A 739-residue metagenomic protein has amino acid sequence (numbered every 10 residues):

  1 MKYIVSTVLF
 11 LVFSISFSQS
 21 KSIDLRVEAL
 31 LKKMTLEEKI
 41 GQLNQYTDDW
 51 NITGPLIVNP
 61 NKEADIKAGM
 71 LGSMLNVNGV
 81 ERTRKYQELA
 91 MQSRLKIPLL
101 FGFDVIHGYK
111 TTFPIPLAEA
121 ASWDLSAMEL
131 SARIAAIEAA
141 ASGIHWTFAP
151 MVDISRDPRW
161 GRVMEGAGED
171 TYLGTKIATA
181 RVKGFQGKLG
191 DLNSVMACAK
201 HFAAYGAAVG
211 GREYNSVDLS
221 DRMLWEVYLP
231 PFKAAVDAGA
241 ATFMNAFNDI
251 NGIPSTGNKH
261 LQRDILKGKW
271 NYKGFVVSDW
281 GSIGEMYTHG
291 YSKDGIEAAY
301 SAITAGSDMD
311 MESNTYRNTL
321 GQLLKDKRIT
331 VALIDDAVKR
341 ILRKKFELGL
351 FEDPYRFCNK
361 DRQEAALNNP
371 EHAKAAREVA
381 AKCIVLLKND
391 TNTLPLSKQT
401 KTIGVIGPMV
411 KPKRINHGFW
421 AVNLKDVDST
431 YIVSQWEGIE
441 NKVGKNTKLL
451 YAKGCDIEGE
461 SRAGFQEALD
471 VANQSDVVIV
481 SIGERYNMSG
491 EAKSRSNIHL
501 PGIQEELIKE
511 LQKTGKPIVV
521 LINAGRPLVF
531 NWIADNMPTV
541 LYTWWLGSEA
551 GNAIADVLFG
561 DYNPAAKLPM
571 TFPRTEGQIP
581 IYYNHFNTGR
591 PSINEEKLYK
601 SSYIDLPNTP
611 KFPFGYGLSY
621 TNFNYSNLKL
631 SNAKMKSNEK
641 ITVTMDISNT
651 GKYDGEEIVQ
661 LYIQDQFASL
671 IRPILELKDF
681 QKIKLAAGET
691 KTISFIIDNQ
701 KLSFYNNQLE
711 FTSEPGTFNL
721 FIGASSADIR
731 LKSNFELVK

Functional and structural regions predicted by a protein language model:
M1-S22: Bacterial Sec-dependent N-terminal signal peptides
F17-S703, T712-A727: Glycoside hydrolase catalytic-domain context in secreted enzymes
N706: Acidic surface patches and DE-rich sequence motifs
D728-K739: Short beta-strand elements
